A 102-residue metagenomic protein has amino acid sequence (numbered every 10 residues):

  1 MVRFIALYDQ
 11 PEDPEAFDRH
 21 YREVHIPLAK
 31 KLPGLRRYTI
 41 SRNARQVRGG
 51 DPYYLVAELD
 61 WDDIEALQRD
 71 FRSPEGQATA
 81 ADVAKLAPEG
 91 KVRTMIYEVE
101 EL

Functional and structural regions predicted by a protein language model:
M1-L102: Macromolecular interaction modules
